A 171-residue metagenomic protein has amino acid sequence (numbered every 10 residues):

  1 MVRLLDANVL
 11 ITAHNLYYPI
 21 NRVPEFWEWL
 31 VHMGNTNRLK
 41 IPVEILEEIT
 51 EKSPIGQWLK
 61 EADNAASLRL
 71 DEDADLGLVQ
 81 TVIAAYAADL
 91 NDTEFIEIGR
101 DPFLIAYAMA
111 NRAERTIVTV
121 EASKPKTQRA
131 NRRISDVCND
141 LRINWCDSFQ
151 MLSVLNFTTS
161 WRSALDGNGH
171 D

Functional and structural regions predicted by a protein language model:
V2, S123-D171: Acidic, PIN/NYN-like endoribonuclease modules and their adjacent C-terminal/linker elements
R3, A7-R115, S123-K124, Q128: Active-site-proximal, substrate-binding regions of enzyme catalytic domains and RNA-binding/basic surfaces
R115-I117, N144-W145: Hydrophobic beta-strand scaffold residues
